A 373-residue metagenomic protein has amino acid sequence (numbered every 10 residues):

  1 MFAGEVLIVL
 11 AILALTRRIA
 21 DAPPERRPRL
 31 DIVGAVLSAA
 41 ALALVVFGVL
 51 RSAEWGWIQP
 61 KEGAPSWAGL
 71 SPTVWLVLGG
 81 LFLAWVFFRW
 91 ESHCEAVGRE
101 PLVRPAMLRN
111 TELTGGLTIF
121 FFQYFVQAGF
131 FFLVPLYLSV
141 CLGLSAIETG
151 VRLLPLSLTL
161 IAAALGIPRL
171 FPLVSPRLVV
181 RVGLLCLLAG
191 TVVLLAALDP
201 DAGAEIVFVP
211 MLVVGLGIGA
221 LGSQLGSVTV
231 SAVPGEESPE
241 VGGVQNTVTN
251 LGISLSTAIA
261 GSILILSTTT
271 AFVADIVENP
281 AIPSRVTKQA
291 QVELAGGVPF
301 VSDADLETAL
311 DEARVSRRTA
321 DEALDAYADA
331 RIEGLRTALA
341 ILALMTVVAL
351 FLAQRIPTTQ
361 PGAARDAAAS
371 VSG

Functional and structural regions predicted by a protein language model:
F2-T118: Hydrophobic transmembrane-helix bundles of small-molecule transporters
V6-L13, A84, I161, L188-T191 (+1 more regions): Small-residue-rich packing faces within the transmembrane alpha-helices of Major Facilitator Superfamily
A14, A43, L165-G166, Q224 (+3 more regions): Residue-level hotspots within transmembrane alpha-helices of multi-pass secondary transporters
R17-R18, F47, R89, L165-R169 (+5 more regions): Membrane-interface helix caps of multi-pass small-molecule transporters
R18, H93, E112, T269-T270 (+1 more regions): Transmembrane-helix exit segments and adjacent C-terminal regions of multi-pass membrane proteins
V49, L138-S139, L170-F171, I259 (+1 more regions): Interfacial helix-cap and linker-helix signal at transmembrane-aqueous boundaries of multi-pass secondary transporters
W67, S71-W75, E95-E240, S256 (+1 more regions): Transmembrane core module of solute transporters
V207-A295, Q354-R355: Small-residue-rich alpha-helical segments with characteristic i,i+4
